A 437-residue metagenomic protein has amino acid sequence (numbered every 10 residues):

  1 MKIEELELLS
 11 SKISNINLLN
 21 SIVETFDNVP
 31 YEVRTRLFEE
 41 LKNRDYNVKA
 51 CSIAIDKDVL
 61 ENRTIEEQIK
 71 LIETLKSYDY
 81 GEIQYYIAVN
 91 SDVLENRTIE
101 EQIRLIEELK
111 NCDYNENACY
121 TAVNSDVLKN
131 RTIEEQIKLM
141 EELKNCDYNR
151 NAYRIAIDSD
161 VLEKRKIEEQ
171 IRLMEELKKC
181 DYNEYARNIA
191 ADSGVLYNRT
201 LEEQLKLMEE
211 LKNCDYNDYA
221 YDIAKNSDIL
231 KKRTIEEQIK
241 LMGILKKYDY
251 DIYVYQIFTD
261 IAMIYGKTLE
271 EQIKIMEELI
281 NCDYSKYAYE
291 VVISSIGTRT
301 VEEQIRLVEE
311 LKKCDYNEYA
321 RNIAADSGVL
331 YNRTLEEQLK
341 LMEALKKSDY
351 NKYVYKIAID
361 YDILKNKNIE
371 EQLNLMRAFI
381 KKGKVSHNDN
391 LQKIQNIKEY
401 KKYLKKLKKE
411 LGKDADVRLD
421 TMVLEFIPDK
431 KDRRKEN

Functional and structural regions predicted by a protein language model:
M1-I3, R434-N437: Non-Sec secretion/translocation targeting segments of pathogen effectors
M1-V33, L37: N-terminal segments that cap or nucleate solenoid repeat domains
S14, R172, N374, K381 (+3 more regions): Basic, mixed-charge low-complexity alpha-helical segments
S21-E24, S52-I55, V89: Non-membrane alpha-helical segments in proteins
F26-D45, A50-C51, I65: Long, compositionally biased low-complexity repeat segments characteristic of intrinsically disordered regions
N43, I55-K57, E61-Y78, E82-Y255 (+3 more regions): Thr-biased low-complexity repeat/linker tracts and other Thr-enriched repetitive architectures
S386-L404: Extended alpha-helical scaffolding segments
K408-R433: Eukaryotic acidic, Ser/Thr-rich intrinsically disordered low-complexity regions
